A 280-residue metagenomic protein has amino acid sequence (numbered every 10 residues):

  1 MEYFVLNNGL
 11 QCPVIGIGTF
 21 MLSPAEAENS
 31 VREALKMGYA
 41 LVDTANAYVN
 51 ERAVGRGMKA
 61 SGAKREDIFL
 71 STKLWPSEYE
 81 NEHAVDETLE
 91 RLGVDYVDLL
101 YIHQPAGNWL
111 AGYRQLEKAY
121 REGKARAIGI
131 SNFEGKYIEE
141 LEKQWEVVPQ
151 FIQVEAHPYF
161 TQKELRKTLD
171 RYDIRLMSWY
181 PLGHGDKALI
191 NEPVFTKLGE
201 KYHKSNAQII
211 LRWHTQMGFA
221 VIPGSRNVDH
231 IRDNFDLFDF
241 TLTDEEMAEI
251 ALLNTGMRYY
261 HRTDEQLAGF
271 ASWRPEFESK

Functional and structural regions predicted by a protein language model:
M1-I68, E82, L182, F277-K280: N-terminal binding-site loop/beta-alpha segment at the start of enzyme catalytic domains that lines or forms
L22-A25, A45-A53, W75-N81, P105-L110 (+2 more regions): Acidic-and-aromatic substrate-binding clefts and catalytic sites of carbohydrate-active enzymes
L22-A34, E78-G93, A111, K136-E139 (+1 more regions): Short, acidic/polar
Y39, V94-V97, A125, P149: A structural motif
A40-A45, S71-T72, Y101-I102, A127-G129 (+1 more regions): Short catalytic-loop micro-motif centered on adjacent basic/acidic residues
R65-E78, D98-P105, N132: A short, structured active-site edge motif that brings together acidic residues
N81-I102, K118-E122: CE4/NodB-like, metal-dependent polysaccharide N-deacetylase domain that modifies extracellular/periplasmic N-acetylated
Q104-K280: Beta/alpha (TIM)-barrel catalytic core signal, keyed to glycine-rich beta->alpha loops juxtaposed to Asp/Glu that bind
